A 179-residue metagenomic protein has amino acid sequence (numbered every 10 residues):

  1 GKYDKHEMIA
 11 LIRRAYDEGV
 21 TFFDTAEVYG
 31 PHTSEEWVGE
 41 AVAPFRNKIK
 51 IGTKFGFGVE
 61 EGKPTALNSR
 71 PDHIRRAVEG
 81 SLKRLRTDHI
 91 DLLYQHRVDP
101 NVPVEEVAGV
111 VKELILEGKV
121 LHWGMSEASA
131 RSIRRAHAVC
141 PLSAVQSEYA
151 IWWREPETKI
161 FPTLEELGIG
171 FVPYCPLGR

Functional and structural regions predicted by a protein language model:
G1-H6, V59-R75, H96-N101: Active-site mouth loops of central-metabolism enzymes
G1-K50, D88, G178: N-terminal binding-site loop/beta-alpha segment at the start of enzyme catalytic domains that lines or forms
M8, A15, F23, V38 (+8 more regions): Conserved, mostly hydrophobic/aromatic
M8, S34, P71-I74, V78 (+1 more regions): Aromatic/hydrophobic pocket-lining residues that form the small-molecule binding cavity in soluble enzyme cores
R14, E18, R84-L85, G118 (+1 more regions): Structural motif
D17, H73-Y94, L114: CE4/NodB-like, metal-dependent polysaccharide N-deacetylase domain that modifies extracellular/periplasmic N-acetylated
K48-E60: A short, structured active-site edge motif that brings together acidic residues
V98-R179: Beta/alpha (TIM)-barrel catalytic core signal, keyed to glycine-rich beta->alpha loops juxtaposed to Asp/Glu that bind
